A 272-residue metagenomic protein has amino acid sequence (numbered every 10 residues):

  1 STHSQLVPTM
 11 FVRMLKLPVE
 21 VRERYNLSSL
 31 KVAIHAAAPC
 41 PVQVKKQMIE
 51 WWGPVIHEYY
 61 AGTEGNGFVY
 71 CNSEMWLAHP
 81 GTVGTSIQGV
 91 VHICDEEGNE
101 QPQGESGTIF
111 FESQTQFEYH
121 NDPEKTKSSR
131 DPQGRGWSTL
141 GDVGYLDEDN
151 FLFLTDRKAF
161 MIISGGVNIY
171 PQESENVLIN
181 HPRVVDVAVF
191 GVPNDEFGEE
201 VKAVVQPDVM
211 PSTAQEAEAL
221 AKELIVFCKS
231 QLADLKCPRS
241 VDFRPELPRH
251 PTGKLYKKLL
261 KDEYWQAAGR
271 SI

Functional and structural regions predicted by a protein language model:
S1-L6, L15-H79, V90-H92, E97-E100 (+1 more regions): Gly/Ser/Thr-rich phosphate-binding loop
S4, E97-E100, F111-S113, F117-E118 (+5 more regions): AMP-binding/adenylate-forming catalytic core of the ANL superfamily
V32-H35, V189, D242-F243: Hydrophobic/anchoring residues in structured secondary elements
H57-E64, V83-S86, F190-P193, D242: Beta-strand->loop->alpha-helix junctions that form or flank phosphate-binding loops in nucleotide-handling enzymes
H79-T85, E100, S129, G134-R135: Short Gly/Pro-enriched turn/cap motifs at secondary-structure boundaries
H92-I93, Y145, P248: Hydrophobic beta-strand positions
V241-P251: Short proline/glycine- and acidic-rich turn/helix-capping motifs at secondary-structure junctions
E263-I272: Acidic/polar alpha-helix N-cap and adjacent early helical turns within long charge-rich amphipathic helices/linkers
